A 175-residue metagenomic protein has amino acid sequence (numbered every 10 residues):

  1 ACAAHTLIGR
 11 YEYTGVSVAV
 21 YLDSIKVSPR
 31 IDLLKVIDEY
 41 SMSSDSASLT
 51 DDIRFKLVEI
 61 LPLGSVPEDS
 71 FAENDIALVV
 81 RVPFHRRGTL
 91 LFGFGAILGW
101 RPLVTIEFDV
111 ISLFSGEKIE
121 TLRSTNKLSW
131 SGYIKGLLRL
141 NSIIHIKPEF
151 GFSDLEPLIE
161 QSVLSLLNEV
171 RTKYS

Functional and structural regions predicted by a protein language model:
A1-C2, D51-E59, V79-R87, R101-P102 (+1 more regions): Short linear motifs at secondary-structure transitions and domain/linker junctions
A1-L63, L122, L167-S175: A structural "domain/chain start" motif
A3-A19, F114-S175: C-terminal/domain-edge helix-coil "capping" segments
H5, F71-I134, L140-H145: Surface-exposed short loop/turn segments
L33, I37, S41, F92 (+2 more regions): Generic preference for well-ordered secondary structure
S41, D45-L49, I53, W100-P102 (+1 more regions): Extracytoplasmic/periplasmic, Sec-exported soluble proteins
P62-N74: Short acidic low-complexity segments
